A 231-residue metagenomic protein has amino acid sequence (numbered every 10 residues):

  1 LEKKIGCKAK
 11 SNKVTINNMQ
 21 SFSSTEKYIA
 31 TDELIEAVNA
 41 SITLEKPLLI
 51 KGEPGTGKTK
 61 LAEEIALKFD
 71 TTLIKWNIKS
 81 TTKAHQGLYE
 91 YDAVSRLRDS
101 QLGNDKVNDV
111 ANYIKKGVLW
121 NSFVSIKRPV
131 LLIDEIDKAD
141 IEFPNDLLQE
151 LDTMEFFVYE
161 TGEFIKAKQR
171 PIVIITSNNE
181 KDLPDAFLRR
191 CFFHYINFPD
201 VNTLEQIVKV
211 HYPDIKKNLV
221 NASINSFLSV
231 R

Functional and structural regions predicted by a protein language model:
K13-R231: C-terminal regulatory/interaction module of P-loop NTP-utilizing enzymes
